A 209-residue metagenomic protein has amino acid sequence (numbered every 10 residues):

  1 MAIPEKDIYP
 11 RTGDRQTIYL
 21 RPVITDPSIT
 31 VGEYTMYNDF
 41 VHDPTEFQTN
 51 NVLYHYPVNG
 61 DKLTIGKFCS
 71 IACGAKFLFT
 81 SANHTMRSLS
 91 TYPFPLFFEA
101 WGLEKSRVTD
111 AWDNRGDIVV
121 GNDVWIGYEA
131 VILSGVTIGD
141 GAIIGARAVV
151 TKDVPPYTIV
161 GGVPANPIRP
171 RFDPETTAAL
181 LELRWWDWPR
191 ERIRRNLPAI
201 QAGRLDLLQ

Functional and structural regions predicted by a protein language model:
M1-I29, F94: Extended, small-residue-rich solenoid/repeat segments and analogous flexible loops that form exposed scaffolds
I29, M36-I132: Flexible, glycine/small-residue-enriched loop-and-beta-strand segment within the central core of proteins
T85, A146, T176-A179: Activation loop
F94-P95, G102-I132, P164-Q209: C-terminal segments of enzyme domains that contribute to small-molecule binding surfaces
I118, E129-A142, A148-K152: Beta-rich strand-turn-strand
I144, G162: Conserved G/P- and acidic residue-centered "switch" motifs that form tight phosphate/ATP-binding loops in soluble
